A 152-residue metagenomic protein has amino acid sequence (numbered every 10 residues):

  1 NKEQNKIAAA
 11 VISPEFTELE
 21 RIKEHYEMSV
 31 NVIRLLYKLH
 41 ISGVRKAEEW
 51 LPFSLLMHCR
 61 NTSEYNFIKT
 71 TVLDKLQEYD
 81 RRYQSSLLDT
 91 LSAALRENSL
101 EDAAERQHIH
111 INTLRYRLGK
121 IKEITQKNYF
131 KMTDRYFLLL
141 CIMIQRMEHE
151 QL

Functional and structural regions predicted by a protein language model:
N1-L152: Cytosolic nucleotide-utilizing catalytic cores of signal-transduction proteins
